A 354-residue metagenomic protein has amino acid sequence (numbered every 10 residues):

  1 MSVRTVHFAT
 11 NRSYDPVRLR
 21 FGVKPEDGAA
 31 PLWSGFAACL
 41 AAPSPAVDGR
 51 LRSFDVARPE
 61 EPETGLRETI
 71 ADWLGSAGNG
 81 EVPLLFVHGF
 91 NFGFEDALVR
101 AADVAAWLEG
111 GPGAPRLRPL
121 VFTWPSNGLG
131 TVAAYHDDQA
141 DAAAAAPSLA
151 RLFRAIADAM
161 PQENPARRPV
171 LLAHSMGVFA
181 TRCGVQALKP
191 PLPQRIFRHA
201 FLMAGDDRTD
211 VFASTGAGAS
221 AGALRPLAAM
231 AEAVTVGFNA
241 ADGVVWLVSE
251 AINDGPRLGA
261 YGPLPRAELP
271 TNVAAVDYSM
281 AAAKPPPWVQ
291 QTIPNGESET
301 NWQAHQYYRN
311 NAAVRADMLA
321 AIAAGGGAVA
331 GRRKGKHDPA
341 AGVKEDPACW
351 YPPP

Functional and structural regions predicted by a protein language model:
M1-E60, N91-F92, L98, A102 (+2 more regions): Lipolytic serine-hydrolase domain surface
P59-D72: Glycine-rich, highly charged phosphate/nucleotide-binding loops
L74-V82: Proline/glycine-enriched tight loop/beta-turn segments at coil->beta junctions that connect or precede beta-strands
V82-L84, P169: Generic beta-sheet signal
L85-G89, H174-S175, A204: The conserved beta1-alpha1 loop
G89-F94, G177-F179: Gly/Ser/Thr-rich loops at beta-strand to alpha-helix junctions that form or flank small-molecule/cofactor-binding
A105-L108: A contiguous, mid-domain pocket- or channel-lining segment that forms the substrate-recognition surface
L149, L172-G177, T181: Gly/Ala-rich beta-loop-alpha elbow adjacent to hydrolase catalytic centers
